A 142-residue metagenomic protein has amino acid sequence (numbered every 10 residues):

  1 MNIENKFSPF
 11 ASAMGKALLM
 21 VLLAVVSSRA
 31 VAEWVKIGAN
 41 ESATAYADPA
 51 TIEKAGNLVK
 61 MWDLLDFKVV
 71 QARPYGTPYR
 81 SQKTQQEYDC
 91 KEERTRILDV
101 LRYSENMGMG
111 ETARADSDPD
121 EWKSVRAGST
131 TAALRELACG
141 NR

Functional and structural regions predicted by a protein language model:
N2, F7-S12, L22, S28-R142: N-terminal secretory-pathway/extracellular module detecting exported/lumenal segments and adjacent signal-anchor/first
M14-L18: Alpha-helical transmembrane segments
